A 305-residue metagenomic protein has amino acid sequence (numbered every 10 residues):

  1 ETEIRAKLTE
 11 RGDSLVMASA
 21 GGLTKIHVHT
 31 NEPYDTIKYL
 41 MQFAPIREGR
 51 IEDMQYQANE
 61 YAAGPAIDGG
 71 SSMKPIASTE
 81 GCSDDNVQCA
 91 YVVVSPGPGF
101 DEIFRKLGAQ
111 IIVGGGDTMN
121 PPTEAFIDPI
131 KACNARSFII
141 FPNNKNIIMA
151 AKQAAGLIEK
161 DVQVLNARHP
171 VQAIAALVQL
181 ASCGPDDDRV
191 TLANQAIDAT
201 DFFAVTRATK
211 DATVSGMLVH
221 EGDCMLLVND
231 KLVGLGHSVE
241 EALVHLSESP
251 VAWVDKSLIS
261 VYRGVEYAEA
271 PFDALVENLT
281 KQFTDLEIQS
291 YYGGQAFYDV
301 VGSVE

Functional and structural regions predicted by a protein language model:
E1-E305: N-terminal loops that bind phosphate or other acidic moieties and the adjacent beta-alpha structural core
